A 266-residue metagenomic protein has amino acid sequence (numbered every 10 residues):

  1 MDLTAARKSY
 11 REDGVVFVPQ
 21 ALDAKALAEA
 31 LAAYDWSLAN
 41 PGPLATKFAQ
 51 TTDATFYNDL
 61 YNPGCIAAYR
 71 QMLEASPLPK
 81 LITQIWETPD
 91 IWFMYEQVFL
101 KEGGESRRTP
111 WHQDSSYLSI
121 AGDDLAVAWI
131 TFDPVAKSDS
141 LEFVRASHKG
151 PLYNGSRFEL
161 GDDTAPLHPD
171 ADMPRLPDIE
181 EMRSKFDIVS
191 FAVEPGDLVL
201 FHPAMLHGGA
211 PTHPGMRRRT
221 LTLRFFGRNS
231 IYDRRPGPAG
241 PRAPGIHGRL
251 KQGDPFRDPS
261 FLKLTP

Functional and structural regions predicted by a protein language model:
M1-D13, V18-W111, S116-S119, P236 (+4 more regions): Non-heme Fe(II)-dependent double-stranded beta-helix
N40-T51, S156-F158, P195-L200, A204-P266: Non-heme Fe(II)/2-oxoglutarate
L78, G103-S106, D123, P134-K137 (+3 more regions): Short, charged/polar surface micro-motifs in flexible loops or helix N-caps
P89-I91, Y95-E96, R107-T109, D124-I130 (+2 more regions): Generic beta-strand structural signal
Q97, Q113, I130-P134, F143-R145: Short, structured patches in soluble enzyme cores that scaffold and shape functional sites
D114-S116, L125, H207-T212: Glycine-rich phosphate/pyrophosphate-binding beta-alpha loops
S119-K137, A192-V193, L200, R224-G227: Short, conserved beta-strand element in jelly-roll/cupin
K137-L206: Double-stranded beta-helix
